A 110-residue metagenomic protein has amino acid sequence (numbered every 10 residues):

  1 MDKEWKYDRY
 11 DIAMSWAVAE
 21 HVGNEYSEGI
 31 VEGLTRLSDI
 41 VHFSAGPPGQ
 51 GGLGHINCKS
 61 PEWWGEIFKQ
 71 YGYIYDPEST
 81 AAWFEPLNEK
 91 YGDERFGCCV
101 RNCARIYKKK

Functional and structural regions predicted by a protein language model:
M1-D2, T80-E85: Residue-level detector of flexible, active-site-proximal loop/helix-junction positions within diverse enzyme catalytic
M1-G49, E62-G65, K108-K109: Conserved SAM-binding loop
V22, G49-G54, W83-N88: Short catalytic/ligand-binding loop motif for oxyanion handling, primarily in non-cytosolic enzymes, centered on
S27, N57-P61, V100: A structural signal for well-ordered alpha-helical scaffolds and beta->alpha junctions
Q50-K59, D93: Short, flexible/disordered intra-domain loops and linkers
I56-E78: Short alpha-helix
Y73-T80, A104-K110: Short, surface-exposed, charge-dense and proline/glycine-enriched linear segments
L87-K110: Core SAM-dependent methyltransferase catalytic element
